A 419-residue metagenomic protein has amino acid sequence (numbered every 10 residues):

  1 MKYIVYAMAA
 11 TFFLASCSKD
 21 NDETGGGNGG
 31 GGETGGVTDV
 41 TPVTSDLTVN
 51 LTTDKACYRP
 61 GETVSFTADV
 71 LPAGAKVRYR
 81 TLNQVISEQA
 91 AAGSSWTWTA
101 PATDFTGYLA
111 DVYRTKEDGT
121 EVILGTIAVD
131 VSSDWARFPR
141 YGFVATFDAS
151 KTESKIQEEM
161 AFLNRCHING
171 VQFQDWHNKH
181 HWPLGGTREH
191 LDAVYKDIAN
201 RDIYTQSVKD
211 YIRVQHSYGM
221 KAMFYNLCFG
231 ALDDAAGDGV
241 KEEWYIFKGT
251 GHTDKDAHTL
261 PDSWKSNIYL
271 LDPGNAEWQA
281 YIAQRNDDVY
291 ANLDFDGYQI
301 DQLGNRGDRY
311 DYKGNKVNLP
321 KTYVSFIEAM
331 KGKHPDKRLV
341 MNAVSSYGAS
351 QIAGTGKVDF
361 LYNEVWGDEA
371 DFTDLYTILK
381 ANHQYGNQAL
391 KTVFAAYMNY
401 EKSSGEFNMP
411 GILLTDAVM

Functional and structural regions predicted by a protein language model:
Y3-Y6, T11-L47: Bacterial Sec-dependent N-terminal signal peptides
P42-D134: Beta-strand-enriched, solvent-exposed domains that form extended recognition/catalytic surfaces
L124-K179: An acidic-aromatic substrate-binding cleft motif
S133-E153, F224-L293: Active-site-adjacent "subsite" loops/lids of carbohydrate-active enzymes
R140-F143, V171-F173, A222-F224, Y298-I300 (+3 more regions): Hydrophobic faces of well-ordered beta-strands that scaffold small-molecule active sites in alpha/beta enzyme cores
H177-V208, A236-P273, G304-K321: Aromatic- and acidic-residue-enriched carbohydrate-binding clefts of CAZyme catalytic domains
G274-F360, W366-K380, G386-N387: Active-site neighborhood of glycoside hydrolase catalytic domains
M341, G356-K357, D371-M419: Active-site-proximal substrate-binding groove within the catalytic cores of carbohydrate-active enzymes
